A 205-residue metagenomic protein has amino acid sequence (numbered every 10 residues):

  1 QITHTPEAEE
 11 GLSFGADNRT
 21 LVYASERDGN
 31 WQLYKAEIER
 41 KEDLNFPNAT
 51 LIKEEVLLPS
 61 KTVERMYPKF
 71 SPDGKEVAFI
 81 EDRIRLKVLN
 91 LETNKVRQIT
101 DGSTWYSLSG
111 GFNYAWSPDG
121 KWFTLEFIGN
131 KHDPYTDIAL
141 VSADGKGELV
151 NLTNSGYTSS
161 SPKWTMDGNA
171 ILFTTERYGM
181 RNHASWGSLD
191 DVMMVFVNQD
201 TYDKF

Functional and structural regions predicted by a protein language model:
Q1-E9, R19, A24-F46, L58-R65 (+7 more regions): A flexible loop/linker signature enriched in serine peptidases of the S9 family
A16-D17, P72-D73, P118-D119, M166-D167: Residue-level detector of Asp-centered blade-edge/turn motifs that repeat once per structural unit in beta-propeller
L51-K53: Asp-box/WD-like beta-propeller blade repeats and closely related beta-sheet repeat scaffolds
K69-P72, K146: Short, surface-exposed connector motifs at secondary-structure boundaries
G111-P118: Ligand-binding grooves and catalytic loops that recognize ribose/phosphate and carbohydrate rings, and esterified lipid
